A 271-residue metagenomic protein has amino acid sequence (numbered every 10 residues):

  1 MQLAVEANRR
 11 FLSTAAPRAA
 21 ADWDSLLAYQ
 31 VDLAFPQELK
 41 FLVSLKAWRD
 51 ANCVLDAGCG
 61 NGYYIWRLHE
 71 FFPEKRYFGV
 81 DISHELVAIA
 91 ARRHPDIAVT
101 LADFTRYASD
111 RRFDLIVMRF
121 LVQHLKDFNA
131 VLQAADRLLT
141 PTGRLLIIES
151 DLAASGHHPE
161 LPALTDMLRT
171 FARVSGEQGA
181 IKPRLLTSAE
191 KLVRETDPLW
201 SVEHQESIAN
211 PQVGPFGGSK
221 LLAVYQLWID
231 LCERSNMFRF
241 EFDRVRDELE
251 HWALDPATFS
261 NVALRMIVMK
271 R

Functional and structural regions predicted by a protein language model:
N8-L26, A34, E203-F259: C-terminal helical/coil "lid" or tail adjacent to the Rossmann-like core of SAM-dependent
D32-D50: Conserved alpha-helix/loop element of class I SAM-dependent methyltransferases that forms part of the SAM/SAH-binding
L55, N61-Y107: Class I SAM-dependent methyltransferase SAM/SAH-binding core
R106-I116: A short acidic, Gly/Pro-enriched loop at the edge of an enzyme's catalytic core that lines a small-molecule cofactor
D114-F128: A short SAM/SAH-binding and catalytic strip from SAM-dependent methyltransferases
N129-R144: A short glycine-rich, Lys/Arg-flanked "PGG" loop and its adjoining helix->strand segment in the class I
L146-P215, D230-L231: Conserved catalytic/acceptor-binding region of the Class I
D197-P198, A263-R271: Core SAM-dependent methyltransferase catalytic element
